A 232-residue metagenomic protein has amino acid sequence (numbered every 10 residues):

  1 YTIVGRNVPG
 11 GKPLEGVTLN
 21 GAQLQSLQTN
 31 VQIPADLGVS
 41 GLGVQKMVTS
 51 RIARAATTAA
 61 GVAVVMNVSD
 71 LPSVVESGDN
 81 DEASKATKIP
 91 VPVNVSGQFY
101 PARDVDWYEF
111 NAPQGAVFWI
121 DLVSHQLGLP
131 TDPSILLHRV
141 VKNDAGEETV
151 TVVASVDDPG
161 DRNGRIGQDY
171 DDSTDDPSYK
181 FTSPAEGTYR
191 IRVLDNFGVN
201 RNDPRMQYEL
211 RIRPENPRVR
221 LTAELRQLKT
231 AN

Functional and structural regions predicted by a protein language model:
Y1-G41, G97-N232: Acidic, Ser/Thr/Pro-rich low-complexity intrinsically disordered segments
G5, R54-A55, A86, P90-F99: Glycine-centered structural positions embedded in regular secondary structure
L42-A59, I191-V193: Short, aromatic- and glycine-rich surface loops/edge beta-strands on solvent-exposed regions
A59-P92, R218: Predominantly extracellular/luminal regions of secreted and cell-surface proteins, especially disulfide-bonded
